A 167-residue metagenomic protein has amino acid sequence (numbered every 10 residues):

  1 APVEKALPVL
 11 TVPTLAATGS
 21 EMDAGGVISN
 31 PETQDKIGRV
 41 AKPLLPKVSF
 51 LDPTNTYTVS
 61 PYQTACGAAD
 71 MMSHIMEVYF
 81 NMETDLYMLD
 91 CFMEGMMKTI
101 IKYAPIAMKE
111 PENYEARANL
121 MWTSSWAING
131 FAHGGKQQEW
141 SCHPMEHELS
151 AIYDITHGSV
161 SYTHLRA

Functional and structural regions predicted by a protein language model:
A1-G25: Proline/glycine-rich low-complexity loops and linkers
V9, R117-N119, Y162: Beta-strand segments within the central parallel beta-sheet cores of soluble alpha/beta enzyme folds
A17, N129-Q137, E146-I155: Glycine-rich phosphate/pyrophosphate-binding beta-alpha loops
M22-Q137: Carboxylate- and glycine-rich phosphate/diphosphate-binding segment that chelates Mg2+/Mn2+
Q138-E139, Y162: Short acidic alpha-helical/loop segments enriched in Asp/Glu that coordinate divalent cations
T156-Y162: NAD(P)-dependent Rossmann-like dehydrogenase/reductase catalytic/cofactor-binding core
T163-A167: Conserved small/polar residues in nucleotide/adenosyl-binding loops
